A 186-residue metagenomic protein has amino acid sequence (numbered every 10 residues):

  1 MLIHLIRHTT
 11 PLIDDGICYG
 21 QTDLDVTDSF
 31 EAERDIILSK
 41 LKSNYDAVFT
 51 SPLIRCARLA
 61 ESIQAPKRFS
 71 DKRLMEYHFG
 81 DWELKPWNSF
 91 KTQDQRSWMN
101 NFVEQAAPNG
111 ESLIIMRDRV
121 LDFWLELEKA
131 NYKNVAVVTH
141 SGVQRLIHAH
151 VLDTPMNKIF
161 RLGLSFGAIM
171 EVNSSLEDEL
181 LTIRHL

Functional and structural regions predicted by a protein language model:
I3-H4, N131-S141: Generic beta-sheet signal
I3-P66: Active-site-proximal alpha-helix that buttresses catalytic centers in soluble enzyme cores
L41-N44, L127-K133: Glycine-rich phosphate-binding loop signature in dinucleotide/nucleotide-binding domains
T50-S51, D118, V138-T139: Short beta-strand scaffold positions
I63-R119: Phosphate-handling substructures
S141-R145, A168: GST superfamily/GST-like fold recognition
P155-L180: Domain-level recognition of soluble alpha/beta enzyme cores, biased toward histidine phosphatases/phosphomutases
T182-L186: Short, solvent-exposed aromatic-acidic interface loops
